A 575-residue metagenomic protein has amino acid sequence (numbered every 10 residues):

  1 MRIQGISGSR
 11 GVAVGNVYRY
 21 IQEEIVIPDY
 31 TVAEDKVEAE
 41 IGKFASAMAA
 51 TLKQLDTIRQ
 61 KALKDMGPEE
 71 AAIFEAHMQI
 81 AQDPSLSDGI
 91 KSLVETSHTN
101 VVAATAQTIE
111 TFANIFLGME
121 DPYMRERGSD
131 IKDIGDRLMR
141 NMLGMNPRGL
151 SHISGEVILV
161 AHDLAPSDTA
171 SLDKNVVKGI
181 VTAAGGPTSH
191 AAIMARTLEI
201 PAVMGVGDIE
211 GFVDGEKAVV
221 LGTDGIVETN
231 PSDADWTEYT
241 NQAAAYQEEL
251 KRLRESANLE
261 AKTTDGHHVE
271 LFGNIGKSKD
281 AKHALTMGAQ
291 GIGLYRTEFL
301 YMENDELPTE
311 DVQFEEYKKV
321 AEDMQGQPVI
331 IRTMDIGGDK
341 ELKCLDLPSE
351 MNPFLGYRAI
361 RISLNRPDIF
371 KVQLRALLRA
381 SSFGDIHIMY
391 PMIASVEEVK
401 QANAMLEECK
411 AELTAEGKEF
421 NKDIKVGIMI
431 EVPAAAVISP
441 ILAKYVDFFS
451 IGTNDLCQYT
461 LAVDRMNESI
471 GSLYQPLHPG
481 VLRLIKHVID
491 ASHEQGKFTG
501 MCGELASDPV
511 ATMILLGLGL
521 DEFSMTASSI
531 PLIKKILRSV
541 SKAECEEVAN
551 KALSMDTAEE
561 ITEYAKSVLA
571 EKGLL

Functional and structural regions predicted by a protein language model:
M1-P147: Conserved, well-structured core domains of diverse proteins
M1-V26, L143, L150-T286: Acidic, glycine-rich flexible loop/linker segments
I41, M48, L52, E70-F74 (+17 more regions): Alpha-helix initiation and N-capping motif
S46, Q107, D130, P187-H190 (+4 more regions): An amphipathic alpha-helix/helix-turn recognition signal
T51-I58, A62-D65, A81-D88, S97-V101 (+12 more regions): Short secondary-structure junctions and interdomain/linker hinges
A81-I131, R196-D214, E260, Y295 (+3 more regions): Short, charged N-terminal helix-start/capping segments
N114-I153, V220-A243, L442-L473: N-terminal-biased segments
L250-L575: Conserved alpha/beta-domain cores
